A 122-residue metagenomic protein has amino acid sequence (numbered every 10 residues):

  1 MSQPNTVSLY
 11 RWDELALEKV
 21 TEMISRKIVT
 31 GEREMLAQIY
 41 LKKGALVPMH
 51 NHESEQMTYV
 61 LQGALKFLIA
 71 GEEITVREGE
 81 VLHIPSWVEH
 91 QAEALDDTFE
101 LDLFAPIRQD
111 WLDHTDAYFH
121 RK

Functional and structural regions predicted by a protein language model:
M1-R33, A37, D116-K122: A short, N-terminal "cap"/entry segment at the start of jelly-roll beta-barrel domains of the cupin/DSBH fold
V20, K27-I28, I39-Y40, V47-H52 (+1 more regions): Short histidine-centered beta-strand/loop micro-motifs that create catalytic or ligand/metal-coordination sites
A37, F67-I69, L101, Q109-H114 (+1 more regions): Anionic, Ser/Thr-rich low-complexity intrinsically disordered regions
Y40-K42, H52-F67: Short, conserved beta-strand element in jelly-roll/cupin
L61-Q62, R77-E78, D96: A cytosolic small-molecule/anion-sensing beta-strand core signal
G71-S86: Short acidic-glycine-tyrosine-enriched beta hairpin
S86-D110: Ligand-binding loop in jelly-roll beta-barrel domains
